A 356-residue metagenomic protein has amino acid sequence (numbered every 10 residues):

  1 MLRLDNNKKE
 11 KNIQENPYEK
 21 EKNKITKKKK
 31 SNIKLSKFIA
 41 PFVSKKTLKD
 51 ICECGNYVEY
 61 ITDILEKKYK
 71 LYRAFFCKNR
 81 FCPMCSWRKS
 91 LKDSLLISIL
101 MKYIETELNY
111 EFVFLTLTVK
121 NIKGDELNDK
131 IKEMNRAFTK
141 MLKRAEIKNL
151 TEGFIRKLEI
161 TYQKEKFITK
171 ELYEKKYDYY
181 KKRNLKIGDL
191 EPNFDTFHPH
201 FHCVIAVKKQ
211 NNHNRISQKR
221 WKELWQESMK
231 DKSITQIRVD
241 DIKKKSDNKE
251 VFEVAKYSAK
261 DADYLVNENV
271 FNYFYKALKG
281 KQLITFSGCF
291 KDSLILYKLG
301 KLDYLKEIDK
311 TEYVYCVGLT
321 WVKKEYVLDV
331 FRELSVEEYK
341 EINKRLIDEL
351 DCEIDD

Functional and structural regions predicted by a protein language model:
M1-F197, V207-D356: Right-hand nucleic-acid polymerase module
H202-A206: Short beta-strand->loop micro-motif that forms the acidic, two-metal-ion catalytic signature in nucleotide-processing
